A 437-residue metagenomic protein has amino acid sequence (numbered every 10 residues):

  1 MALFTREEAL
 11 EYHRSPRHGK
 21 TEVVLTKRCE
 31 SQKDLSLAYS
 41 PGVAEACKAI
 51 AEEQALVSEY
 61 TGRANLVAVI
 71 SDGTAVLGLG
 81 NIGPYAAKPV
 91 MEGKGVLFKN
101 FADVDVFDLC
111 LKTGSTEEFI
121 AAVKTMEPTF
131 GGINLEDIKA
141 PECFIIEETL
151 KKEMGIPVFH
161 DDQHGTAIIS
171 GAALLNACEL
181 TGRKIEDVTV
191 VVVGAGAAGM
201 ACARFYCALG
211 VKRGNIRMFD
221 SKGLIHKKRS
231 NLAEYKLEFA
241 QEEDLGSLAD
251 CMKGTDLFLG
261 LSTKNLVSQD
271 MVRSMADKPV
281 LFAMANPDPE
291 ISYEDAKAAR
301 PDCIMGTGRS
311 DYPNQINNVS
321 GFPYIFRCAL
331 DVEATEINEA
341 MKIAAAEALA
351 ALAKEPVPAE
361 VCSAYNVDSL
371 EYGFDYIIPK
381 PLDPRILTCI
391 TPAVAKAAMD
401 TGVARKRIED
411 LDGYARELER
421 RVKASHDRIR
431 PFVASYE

Functional and structural regions predicted by a protein language model:
M1-V158, K396-R405, R421-E437: N-terminal ligand-binding/catalytic initiation module
R28, Q32, Y39, V43 (+24 more regions): Generic structural signal for well-ordered, non-membrane alpha-helical segments in soluble metabolic enzymes
D72-T74, I82, L111-K112, D137-A140 (+6 more regions): Short, ordered loop/turn segments at secondary-structure junctions
L77, I82-A102, H160, H164 (+1 more regions): Glycine-rich phosphate/diphosphate-binding loop of Rossmann-like nucleotide-binding domains
E127, I185, C251-M252, V272-M275: A short, aliphatic-rich alpha-helical micro-motif
N134-D137, V158-D161, L257-Y312: ADP-ribose/adenylate-binding Rossmann-like module
D161-D162, T181-R183, A285-R407: Adenosine-phosphate binding glycine-rich loop
